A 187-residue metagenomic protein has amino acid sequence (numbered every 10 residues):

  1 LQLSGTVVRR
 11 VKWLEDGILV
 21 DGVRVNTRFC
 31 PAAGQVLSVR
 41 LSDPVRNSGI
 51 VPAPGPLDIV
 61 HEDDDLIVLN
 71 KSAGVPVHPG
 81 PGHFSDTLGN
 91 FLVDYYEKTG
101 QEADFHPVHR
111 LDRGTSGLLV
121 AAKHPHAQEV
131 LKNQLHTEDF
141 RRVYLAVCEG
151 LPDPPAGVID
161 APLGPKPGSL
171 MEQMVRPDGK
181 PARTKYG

Functional and structural regions predicted by a protein language model:
L1-G187: RNA pseudouridine synthases
